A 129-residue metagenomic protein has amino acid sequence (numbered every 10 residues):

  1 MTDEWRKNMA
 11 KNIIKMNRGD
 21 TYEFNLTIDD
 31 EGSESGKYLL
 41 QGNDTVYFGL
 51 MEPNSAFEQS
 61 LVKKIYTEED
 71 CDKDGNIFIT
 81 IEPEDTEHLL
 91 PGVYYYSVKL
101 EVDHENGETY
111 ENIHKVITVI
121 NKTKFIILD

Functional and structural regions predicted by a protein language model:
T2-D129: Contiguous segments within soluble domain cores/interaction surfaces
